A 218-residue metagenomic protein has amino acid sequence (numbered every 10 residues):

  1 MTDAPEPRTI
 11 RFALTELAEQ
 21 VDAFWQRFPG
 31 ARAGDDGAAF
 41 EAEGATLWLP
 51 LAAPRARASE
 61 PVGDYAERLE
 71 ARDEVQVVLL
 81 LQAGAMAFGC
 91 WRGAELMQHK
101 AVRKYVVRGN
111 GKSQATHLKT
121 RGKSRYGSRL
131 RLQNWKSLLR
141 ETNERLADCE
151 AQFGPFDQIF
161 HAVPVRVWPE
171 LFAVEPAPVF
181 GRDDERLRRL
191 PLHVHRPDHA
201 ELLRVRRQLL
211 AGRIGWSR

Functional and structural regions predicted by a protein language model:
M1-R218: Terminal alpha-helical anchor/extension segments at protein ends
